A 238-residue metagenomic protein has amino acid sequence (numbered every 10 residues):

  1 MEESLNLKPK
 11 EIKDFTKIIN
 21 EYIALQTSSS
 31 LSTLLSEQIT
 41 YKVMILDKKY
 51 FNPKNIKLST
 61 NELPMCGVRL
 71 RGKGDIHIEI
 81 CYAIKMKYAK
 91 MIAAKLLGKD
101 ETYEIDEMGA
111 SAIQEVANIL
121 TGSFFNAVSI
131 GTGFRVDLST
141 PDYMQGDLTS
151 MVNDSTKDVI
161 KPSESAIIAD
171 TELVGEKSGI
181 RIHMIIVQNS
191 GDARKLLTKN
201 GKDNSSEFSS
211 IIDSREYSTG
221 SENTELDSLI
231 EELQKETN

Functional and structural regions predicted by a protein language model:
E2-T237: Composition-driven recognition of glycine/serine/threonine/acidic- and proline-rich low-complexity segments and repeats
